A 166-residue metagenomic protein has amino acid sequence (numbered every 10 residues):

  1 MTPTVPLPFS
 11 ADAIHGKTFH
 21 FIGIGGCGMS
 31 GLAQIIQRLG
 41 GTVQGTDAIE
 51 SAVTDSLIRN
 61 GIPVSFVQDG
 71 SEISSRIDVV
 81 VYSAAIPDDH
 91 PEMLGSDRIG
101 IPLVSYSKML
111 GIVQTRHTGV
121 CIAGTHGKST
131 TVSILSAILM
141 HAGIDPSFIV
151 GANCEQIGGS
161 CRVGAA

Functional and structural regions predicted by a protein language model:
M1-M109: N-terminal leader/targeting and accessory segments in enzymes
I35, I58, S71-I73, A84-A166: Phosphate-binding loop of NTP-binding sites
